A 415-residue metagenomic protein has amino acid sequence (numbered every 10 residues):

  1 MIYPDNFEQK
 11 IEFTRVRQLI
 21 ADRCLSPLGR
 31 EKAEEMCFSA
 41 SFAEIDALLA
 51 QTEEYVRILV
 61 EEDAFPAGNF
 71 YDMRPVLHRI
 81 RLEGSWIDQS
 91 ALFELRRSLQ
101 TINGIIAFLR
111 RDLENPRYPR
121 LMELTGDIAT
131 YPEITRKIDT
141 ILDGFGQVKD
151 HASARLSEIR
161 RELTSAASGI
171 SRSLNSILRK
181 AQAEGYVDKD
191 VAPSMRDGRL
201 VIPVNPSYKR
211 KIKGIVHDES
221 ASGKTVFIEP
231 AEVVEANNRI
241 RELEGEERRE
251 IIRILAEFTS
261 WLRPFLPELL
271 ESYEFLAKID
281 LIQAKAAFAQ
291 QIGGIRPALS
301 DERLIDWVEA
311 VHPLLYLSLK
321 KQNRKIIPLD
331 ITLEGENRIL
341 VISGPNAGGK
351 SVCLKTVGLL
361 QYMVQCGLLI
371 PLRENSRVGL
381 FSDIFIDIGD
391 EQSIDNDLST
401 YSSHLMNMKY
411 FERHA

Functional and structural regions predicted by a protein language model:
M1-A64, I80, W86, S90 (+7 more regions): Alpha-helical coupling/stalk and coiled-coil linker elements that connect catalytic or binding modules and transmit
G68: Cationic-aromatic interfacial patches
L380-A415: Switch/coupling sub-region of P-loop NTPases
